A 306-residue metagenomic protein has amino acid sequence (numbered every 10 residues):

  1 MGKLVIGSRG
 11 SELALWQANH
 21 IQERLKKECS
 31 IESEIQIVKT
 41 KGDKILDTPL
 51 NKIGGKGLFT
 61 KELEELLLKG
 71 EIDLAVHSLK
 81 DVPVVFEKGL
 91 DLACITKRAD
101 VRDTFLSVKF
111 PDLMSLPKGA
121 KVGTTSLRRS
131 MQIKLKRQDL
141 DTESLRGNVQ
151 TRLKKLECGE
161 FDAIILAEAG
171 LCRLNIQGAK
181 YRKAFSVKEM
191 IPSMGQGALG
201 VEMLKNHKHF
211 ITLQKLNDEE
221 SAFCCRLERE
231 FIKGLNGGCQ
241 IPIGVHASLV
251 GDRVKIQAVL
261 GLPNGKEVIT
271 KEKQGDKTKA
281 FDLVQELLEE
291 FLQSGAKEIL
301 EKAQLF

Functional and structural regions predicted by a protein language model:
G2-L46, K52, L135-F306: Small-molecule-sensing regulatory modules
T48-D73: Short, structured active-site "lid" loops
L66-L68, V82, E87: Extracytoplasmic loops/domains of multi-pass membrane proteins
I72-V76, D162-A163: Short, Asp-centered acidic motifs that coordinate Mg2+ and/or phosphate in catalytic or ligand-binding sites
L79-K80, K88-L140: A conserved helix-loop-strand patch within extracytoplasmic ligand-binding domains of the periplasmic binding
L79-V82, A169-L171: Short glycine-rich anion-binding loops that position phosphate/pyrophosphate groups of nucleotides and phosphorylated
